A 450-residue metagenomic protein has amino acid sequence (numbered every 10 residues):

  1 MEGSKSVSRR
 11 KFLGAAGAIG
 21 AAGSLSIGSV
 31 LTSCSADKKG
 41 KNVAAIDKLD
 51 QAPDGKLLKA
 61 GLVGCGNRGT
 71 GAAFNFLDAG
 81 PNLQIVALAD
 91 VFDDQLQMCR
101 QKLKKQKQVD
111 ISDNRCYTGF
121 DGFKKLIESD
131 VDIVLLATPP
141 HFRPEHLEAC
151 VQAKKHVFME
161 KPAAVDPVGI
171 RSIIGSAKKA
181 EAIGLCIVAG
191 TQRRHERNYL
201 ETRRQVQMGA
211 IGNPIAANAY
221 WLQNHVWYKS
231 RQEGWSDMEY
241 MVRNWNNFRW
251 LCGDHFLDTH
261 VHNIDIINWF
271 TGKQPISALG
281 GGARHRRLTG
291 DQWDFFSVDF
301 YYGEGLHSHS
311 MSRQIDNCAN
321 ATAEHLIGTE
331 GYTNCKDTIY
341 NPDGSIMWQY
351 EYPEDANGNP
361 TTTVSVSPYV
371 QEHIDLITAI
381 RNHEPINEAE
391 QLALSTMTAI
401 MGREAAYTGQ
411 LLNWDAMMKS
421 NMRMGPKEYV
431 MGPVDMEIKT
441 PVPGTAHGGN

Functional and structural regions predicted by a protein language model:
M1-G20: N-terminal secretory signal peptides and thylakoid transit peptides that target proteins across membranes
G20-G23, I27-Q106, E196, I267 (+1 more regions): N-terminal Rossmann-like dinucleotide-binding module
Q51, V86, L103, I276-N450: Glycine-enriched catalytic-core subsegment of oxygenase/oxidase enzymes
G64, R68-G69, I183-A189, R193-G290 (+7 more regions): Predominantly a Rossmann-like dinucleotide-binding segment in NAD(P)-dependent oxidoreductases
Q108-L136: A structured beta-alpha segment of the ubiquitous adenosine-cofactor-binding alpha/beta core
P140, P144-H195, G209: Beta-strand-loop-alpha-helix segment that lines the small-molecule cofactor/substrate pocket of alpha/beta enzymes
